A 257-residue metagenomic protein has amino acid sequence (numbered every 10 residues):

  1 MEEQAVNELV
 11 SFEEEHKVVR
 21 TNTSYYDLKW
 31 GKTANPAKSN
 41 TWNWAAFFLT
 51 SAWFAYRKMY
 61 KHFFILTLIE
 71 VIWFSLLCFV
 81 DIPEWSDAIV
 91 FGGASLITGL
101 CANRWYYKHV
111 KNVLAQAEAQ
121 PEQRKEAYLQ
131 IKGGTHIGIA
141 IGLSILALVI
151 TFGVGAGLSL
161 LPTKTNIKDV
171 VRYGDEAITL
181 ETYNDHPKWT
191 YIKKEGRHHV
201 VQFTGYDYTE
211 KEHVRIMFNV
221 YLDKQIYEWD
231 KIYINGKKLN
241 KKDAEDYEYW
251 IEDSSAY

Functional and structural regions predicted by a protein language model:
E2-K32, E70, F74-L160: Transmembrane helix recognition focused on a "late"/terminal membrane span
S24-H62: Membrane interfacial helix-start motif at the N-side
L49, G93, H198-V200: Extracellular structured ligand-interaction cores
T50, H62-W73: Central hydrophobic cores of alpha-helical transmembrane segments in multi-pass integral membrane proteins
A52-A55, L68, V110, D207: Generic structural signal for hydrophobic core residues of well-folded globular domains
Y60-I65, K211-R215: Short, solvent-exposed secondary-structure capping/transition elements
V154-Y257: Cystatin/cathelin-like cysteine-protease inhibitor module
